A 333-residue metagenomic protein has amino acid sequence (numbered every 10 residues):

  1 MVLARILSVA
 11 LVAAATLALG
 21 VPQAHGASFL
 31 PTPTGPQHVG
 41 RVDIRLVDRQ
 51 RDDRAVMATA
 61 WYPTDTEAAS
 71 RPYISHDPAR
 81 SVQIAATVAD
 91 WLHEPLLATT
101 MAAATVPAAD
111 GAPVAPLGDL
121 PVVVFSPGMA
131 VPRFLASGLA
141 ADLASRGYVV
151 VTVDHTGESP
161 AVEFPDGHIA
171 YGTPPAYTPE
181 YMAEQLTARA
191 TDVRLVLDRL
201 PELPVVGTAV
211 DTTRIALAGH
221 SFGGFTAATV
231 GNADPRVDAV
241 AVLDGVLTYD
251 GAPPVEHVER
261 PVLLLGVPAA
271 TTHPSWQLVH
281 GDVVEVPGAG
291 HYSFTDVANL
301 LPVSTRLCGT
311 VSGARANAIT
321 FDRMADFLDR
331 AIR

Functional and structural regions predicted by a protein language model:
M1-A24: Secretory targeting and sorting signals
A24-V123, T310, M324: Domain-level recognition of soluble alpha/beta enzyme cores, biased toward histidine phosphatases/phosphomutases
P63-D65, I74-L92, F134-P175, P287 (+1 more regions): Active-site machinery of serine-nucleophile hydrolases
A104-L120, F125-E163, A270-T272: Short substrate-entry loop that stabilizes the transition state in hydrolases
A115-L117, D238-F294: The feature captures the conserved acid-bearing segment of alpha/beta-hydrolase catalytic domains
G157-S159, E163-T212: Alpha/beta-hydrolase active-site loop
V196-V255: Primarily recognizes the serine-hydrolase "nucleophile elbow" in alpha/beta-hydrolase and SGNH/GDSL folds
W276-R333: C-terminal catalytic-base region of ester-bond hydrolases, centering on the histidine of the charge-relay
